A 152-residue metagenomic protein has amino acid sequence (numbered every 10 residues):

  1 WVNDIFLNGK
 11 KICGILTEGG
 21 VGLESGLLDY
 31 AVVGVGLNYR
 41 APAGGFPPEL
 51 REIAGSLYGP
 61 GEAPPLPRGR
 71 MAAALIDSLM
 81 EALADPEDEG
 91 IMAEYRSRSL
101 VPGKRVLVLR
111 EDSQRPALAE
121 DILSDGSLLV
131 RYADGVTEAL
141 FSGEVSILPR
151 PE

Functional and structural regions predicted by a protein language model:
L7-E152: Long, positively charged amphipathic alpha-helical accessory segments at protein N-termini or as interdomain linkers
